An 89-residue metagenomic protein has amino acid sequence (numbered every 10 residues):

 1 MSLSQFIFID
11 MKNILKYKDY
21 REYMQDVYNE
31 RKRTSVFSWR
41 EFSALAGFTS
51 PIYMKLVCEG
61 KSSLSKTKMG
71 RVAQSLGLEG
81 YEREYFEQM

Functional and structural regions predicted by a protein language model:
S2-R40: A short, Lys/Arg-rich alpha-helix, primarily the initiator
N13-I14, L76, G80-M89: Short amphipathic recognition helices of helix-turn-helix/homeodomain-type DNA-binding modules
Y28, V57-C58, K68: DNA major-groove recognition helix of helix-turn-helix
V36-S38, T49, T67: Residue-level signal for the short linker/turn that defines the boundary of a DNA-recognition helix
R40-E41, G70: Residues within the helices of the helix-turn-helix
A44-L64, A73: Recognition helix of helix-turn-helix/homeodomain-like DNA-binding domains that insert into the DNA major groove
L64-S65, E79: Short, basic alpha-helical nucleic acid-contact segments in DNA-binding proteins and DNA transaction factors
K68-L76: Hydrophobic micro-packing sites on short alpha-helices
